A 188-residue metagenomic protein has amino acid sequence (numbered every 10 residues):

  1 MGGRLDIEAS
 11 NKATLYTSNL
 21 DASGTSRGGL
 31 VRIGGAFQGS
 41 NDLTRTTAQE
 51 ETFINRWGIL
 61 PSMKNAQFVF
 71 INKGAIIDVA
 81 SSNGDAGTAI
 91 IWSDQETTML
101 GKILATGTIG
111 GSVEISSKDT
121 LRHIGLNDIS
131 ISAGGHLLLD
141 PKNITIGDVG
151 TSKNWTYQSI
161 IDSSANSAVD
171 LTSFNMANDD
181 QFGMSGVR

Functional and structural regions predicted by a protein language model:
M1-R188: Extracellular and secretory-pathway beta-repeat/beta-biased strand scaffolds
